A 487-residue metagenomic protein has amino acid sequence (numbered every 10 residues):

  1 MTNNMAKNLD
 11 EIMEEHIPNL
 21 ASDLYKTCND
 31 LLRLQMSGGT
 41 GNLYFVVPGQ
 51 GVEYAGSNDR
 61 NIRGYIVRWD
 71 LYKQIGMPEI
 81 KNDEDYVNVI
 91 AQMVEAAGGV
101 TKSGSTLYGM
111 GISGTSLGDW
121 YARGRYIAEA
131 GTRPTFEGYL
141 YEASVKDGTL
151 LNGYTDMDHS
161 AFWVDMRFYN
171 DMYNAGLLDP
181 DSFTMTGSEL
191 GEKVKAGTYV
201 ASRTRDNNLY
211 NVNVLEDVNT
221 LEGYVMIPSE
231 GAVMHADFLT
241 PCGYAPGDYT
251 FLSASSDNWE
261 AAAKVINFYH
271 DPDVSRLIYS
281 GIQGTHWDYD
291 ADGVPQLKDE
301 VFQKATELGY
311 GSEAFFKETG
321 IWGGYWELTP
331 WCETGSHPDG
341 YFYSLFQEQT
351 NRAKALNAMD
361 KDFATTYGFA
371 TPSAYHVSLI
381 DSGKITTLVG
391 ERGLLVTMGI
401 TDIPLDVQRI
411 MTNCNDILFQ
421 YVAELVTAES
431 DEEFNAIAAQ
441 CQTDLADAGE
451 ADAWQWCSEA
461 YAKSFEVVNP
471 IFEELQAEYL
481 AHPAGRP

Functional and structural regions predicted by a protein language model:
M1-P487: Extracytoplasmic/secretory soluble proteins
